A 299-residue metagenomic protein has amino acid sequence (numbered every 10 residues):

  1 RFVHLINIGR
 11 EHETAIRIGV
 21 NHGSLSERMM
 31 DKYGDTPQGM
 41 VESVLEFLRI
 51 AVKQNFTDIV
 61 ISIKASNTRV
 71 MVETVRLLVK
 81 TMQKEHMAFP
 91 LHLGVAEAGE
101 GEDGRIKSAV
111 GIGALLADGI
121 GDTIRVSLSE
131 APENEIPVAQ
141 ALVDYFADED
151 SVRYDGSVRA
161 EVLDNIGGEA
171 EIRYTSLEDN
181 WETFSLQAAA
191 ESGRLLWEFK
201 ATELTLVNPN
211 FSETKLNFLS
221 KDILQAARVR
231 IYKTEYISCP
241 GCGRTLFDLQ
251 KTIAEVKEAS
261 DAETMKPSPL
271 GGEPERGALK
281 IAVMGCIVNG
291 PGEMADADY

Functional and structural regions predicted by a protein language model:
R1-Y33, Q38-G39: Active-site-proximal beta-alpha core segment in soluble small-molecule metabolic enzymes
I8, A114, R194, G292-E293: Hydrophobic/aromatic ligand-binding patch that stacks against planar heteroaromatic rings of cofactors or nucleotides
N21, M29-M265, K280-V283: Catalytic alpha/beta core domains of metabolic enzymes, predominantly
G271-E273: Glycine-biased, low-complexity coil/linker segments
I287-Y299: Nucleotide-binding motor/catalytic cores of P-loop/tubulin-like NTPases across gene-expression machines
